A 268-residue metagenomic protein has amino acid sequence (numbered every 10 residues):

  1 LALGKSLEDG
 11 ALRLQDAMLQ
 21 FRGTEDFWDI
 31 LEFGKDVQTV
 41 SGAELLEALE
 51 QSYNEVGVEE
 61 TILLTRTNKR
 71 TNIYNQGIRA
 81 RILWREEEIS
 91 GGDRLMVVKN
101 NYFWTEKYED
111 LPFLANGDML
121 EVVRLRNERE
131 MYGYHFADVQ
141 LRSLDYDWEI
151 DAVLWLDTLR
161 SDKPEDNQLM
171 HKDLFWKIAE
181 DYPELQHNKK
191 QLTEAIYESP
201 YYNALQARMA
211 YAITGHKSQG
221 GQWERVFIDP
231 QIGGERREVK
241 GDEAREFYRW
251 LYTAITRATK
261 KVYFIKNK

Functional and structural regions predicted by a protein language model:
L1-V123, N127-M170: Conserved helicase motor core of P-loop NTPases
M131-K268: C-terminal accessory regions
